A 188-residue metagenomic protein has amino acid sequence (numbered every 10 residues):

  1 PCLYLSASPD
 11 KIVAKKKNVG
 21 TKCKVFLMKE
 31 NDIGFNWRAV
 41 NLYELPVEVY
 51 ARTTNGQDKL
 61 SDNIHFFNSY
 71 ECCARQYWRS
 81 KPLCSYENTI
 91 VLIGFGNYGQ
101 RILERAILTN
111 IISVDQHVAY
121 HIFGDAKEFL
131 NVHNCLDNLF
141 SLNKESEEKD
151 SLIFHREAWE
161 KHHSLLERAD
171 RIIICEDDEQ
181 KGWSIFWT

Functional and structural regions predicted by a protein language model:
P1-T188: Cytosolic regulatory regions of ion transport systems
